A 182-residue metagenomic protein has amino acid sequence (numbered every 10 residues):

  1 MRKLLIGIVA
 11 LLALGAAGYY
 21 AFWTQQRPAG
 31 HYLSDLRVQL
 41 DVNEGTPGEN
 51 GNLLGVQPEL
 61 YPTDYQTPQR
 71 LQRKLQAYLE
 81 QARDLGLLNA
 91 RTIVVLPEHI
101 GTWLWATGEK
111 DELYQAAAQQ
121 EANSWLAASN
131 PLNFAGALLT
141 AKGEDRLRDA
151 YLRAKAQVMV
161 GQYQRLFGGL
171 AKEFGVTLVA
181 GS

Functional and structural regions predicted by a protein language model:
M1-S182: Hydrophobic structural segments
